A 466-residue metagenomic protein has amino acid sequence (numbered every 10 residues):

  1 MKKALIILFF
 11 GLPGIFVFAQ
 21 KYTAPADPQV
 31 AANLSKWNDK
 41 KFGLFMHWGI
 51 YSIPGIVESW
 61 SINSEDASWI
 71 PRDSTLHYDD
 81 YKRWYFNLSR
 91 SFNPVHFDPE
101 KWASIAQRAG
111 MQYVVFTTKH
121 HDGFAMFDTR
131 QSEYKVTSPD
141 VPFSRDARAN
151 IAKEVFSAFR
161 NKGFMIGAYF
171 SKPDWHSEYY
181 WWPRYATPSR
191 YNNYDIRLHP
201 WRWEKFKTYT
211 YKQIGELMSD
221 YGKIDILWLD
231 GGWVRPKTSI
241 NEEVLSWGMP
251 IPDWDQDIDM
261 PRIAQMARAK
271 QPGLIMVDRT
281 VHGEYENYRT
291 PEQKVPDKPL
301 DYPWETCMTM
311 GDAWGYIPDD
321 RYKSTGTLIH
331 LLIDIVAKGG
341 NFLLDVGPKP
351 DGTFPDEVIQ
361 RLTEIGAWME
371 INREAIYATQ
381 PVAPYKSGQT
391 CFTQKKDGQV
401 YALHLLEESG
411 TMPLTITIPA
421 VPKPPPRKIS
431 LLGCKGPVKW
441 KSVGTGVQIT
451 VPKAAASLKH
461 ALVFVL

Functional and structural regions predicted by a protein language model:
M1-K21: Bacterial Sec-dependent N-terminal signal peptides
Q20-L466: Mature catalytic domains of secreted/periplasmic carbohydrate-active enzymes
